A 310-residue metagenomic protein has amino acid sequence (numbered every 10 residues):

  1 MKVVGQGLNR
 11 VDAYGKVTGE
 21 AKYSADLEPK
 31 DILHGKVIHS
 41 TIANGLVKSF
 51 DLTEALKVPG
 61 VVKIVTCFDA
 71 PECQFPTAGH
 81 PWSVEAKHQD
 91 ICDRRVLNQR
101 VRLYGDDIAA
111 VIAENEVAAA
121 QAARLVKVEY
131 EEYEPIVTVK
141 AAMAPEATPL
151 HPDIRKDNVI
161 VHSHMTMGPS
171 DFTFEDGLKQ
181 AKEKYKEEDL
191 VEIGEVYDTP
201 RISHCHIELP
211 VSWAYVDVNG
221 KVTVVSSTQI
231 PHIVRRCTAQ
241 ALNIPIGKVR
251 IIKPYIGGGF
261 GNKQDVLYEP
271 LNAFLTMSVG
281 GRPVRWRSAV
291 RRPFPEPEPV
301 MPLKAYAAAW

Functional and structural regions predicted by a protein language model:
M1-V161: Flexible, low-hydrophobicity surface segments
R10, D31, K48, R94 (+15 more regions): Generic structural signal for well-ordered, non-membrane alpha-helical segments in soluble metabolic enzymes
G19, K63-F68, L103, I193-Y197 (+3 more regions): General beta-strand structural signal in soluble alpha/beta enzymes
L27-D31, D93-R95, R100-G105, E183-E187 (+5 more regions): Solvent-exposed alpha-helices and their adjacent loops that cap or buttress functional pockets in soluble metabolic
V37-P71, A109-Y130, S212-V279, W310: Alpha-helical support elements that line or immediately flank enzyme active sites and cofactor-binding pockets
E72, A118-A142, M167-F172, D176 (+5 more regions): Gly/Pro-rich active-site capping loops and adjacent beta-alpha segments that organize cofactor/substrate pockets
E85-A118, V211, F260-A309: Glycine-rich and small/hydrophobic secondary-structure elements
T148-L242: Helix-loop-helix junctions that connect adjacent transmembrane helices in secondary transporters/permeases, recognized
